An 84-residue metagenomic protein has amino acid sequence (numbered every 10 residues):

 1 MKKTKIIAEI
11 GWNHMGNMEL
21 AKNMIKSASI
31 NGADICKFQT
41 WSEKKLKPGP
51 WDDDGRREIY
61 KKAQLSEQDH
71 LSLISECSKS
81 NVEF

Functional and structural regions predicted by a protein language model:
M1-M15, K47-P50, R56: N-terminal small/glycine-rich loop or linker at the start of catalytic domains across soluble metabolic enzymes
T4, N17-M18, K44-L46, L65-H70: Active-site-adjacent beta->alpha loops and helix N-cap segments on the catalytic face of soluble alpha/beta enzymes
I6-I10, D34-F38, F84: Hydrophobic faces of well-ordered beta-strands that scaffold small-molecule active sites in alpha/beta enzyme cores
E19-W41, S75-K79: Alpha/beta enzyme core
D34-L65: Glycine-rich, proline-tolerant flexible connector loops at the mouths of alpha/beta enzymes
D54-F84: Active-site beta->alpha loop and helix N-cap motifs at the rims of alpha/beta catalytic domains
